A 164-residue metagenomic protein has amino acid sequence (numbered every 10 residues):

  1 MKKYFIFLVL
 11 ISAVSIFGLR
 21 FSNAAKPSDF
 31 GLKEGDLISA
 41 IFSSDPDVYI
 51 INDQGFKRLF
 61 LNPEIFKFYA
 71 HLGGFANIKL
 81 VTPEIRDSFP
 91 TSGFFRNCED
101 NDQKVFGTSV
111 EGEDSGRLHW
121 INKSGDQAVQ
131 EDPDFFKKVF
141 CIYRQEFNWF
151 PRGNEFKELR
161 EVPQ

Functional and structural regions predicted by a protein language model:
M1-Y4: Positively charged n-region of N-terminal signal peptides that target proteins for export
L8-I16: Bacterial N-terminal signal peptides
F21-Q164: Short, surface-exposed polybasic-aromatic patches that bind anionic ligands, especially phosphate groups
